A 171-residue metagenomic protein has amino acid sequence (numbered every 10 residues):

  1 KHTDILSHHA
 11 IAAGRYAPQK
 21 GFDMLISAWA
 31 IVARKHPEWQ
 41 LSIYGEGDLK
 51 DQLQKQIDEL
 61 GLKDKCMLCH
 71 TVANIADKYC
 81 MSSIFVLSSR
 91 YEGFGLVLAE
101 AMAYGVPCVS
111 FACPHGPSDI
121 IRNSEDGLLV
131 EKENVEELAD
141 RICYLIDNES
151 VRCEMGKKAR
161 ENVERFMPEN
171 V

Functional and structural regions predicted by a protein language model:
H8, A12-I31, I43, D48-Q54 (+2 more regions): A conserved mid-protein helix/loop that constitutes part of the nucleotide-sugar donor-binding site
T71, R90: Aromatic "clamp/platform" in nucleotide-sugar-dependent glycosyltransferases that forms part of the donor/acceptor
A76, S83, G105: A short alpha->beta transition loop at the rim of the catalytic pocket in nucleotide-sugar-dependent
G95-L98, P117-I120: Short glycine/serine-rich donor-binding loops of glycosyltransferases
A101: Donor-sugar nucleotide-binding helix/loop cap in glycosyltransferases
P107-F111: Short hydrophobic beta-strand element within catalytic cores of glycosyltransferases and related nucleotide-activated
R122-S124, L128-V135, Y144-E149, E164: Conserved acidic donor-binding segment of nucleotide-sugar-dependent glycosyltransferases
S150-V171: A charged, aromatic-enriched C-terminal amphipathic alpha-helix characteristic of glycosyltransferases across folds
